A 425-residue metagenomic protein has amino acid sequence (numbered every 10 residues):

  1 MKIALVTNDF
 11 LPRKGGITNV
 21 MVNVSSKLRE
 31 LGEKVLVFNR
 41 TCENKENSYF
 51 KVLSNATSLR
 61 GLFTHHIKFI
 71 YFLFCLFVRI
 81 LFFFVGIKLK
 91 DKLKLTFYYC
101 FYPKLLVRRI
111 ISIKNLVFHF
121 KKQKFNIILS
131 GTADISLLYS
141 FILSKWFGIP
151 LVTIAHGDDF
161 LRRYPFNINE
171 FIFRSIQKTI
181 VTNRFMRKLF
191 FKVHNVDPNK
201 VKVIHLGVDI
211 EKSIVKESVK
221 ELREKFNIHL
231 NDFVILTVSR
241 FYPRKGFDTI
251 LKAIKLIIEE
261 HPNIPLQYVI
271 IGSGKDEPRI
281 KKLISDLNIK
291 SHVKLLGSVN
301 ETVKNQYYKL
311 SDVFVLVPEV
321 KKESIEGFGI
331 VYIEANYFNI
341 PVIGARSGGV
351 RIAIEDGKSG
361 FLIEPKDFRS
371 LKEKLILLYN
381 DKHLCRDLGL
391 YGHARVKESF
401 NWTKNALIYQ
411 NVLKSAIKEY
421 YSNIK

Functional and structural regions predicted by a protein language model:
R109, S130-S136: Short His-centered aromatic/hydrophobic patch
F185, G207: Carbohydrate-associated surface elements
E224, H292, S359, S370 (+4 more regions): A short, well-ordered alpha-helix in the C-terminal region of glycosyltransferases
H229-K245, L251-I254, F314: Conserved donor-binding/catalytic core segment of Leloir-type glycosyltransferases
I271, P278-V303, L310: Nucleotide-activated donor-binding/catalytic signature segment of Leloir-type glycosyltransferases, i.e., the conserved
K275-R279, A345, R351-I376, H383-D387: Change "using UDP/GDP/dTDP sugars" to "using nucleotide sugars
S298, K309-S324, I340: Acidic donor-binding loop of glycosyltransferase active sites
Y332, Y337, P341-G344, I354: Short hydrophobic beta-strand element within catalytic cores of glycosyltransferases and related nucleotide-activated
